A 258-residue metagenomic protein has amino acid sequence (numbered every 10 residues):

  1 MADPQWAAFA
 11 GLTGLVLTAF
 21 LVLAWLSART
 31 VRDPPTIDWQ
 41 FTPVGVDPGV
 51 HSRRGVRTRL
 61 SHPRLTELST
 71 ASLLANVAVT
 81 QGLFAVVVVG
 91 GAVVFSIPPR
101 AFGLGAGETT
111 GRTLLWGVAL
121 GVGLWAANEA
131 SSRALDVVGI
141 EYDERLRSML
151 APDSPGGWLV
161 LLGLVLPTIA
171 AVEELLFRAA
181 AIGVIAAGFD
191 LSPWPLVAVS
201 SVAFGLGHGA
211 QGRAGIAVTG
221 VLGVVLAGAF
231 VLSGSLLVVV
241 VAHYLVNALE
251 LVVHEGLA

Functional and structural regions predicted by a protein language model:
M1-G111, L251-A258: N-terminal, membrane-interfacial amphipathic/helix-forming hydrophobic leader that caps and precedes the first
F9-A10, P35, R133-L135, A227: Short amphipathic, positively biased membrane-proximal segments that drive organelle/inner-membrane targeting
G14-F20, R145-A258: Transmembrane helix-loop-helix hairpins at the membrane interface of multi-pass integral membrane proteins
L23-A24, V87-F95, L124, N128 (+4 more regions): Structural signal for membrane-spanning alpha-helices in multi-pass inner-membrane proteins, emphasizing helix cores
L23-P34, S96, N128-R133, R178-A179 (+2 more regions): Short helix-terminus and kink motifs of transmembrane alpha helices, predominantly at the cytoplasmic interface
R32-P35, S61-T66, A75-V77, W125 (+4 more regions): Short amphipathic alpha-helical segments, especially helix-boundary/capping motifs
A92-I169, I182-G183, A187: Juxtamembrane helix-loop-helix connectors linking adjacent transmembrane helices in multi-pass membrane enzymes
